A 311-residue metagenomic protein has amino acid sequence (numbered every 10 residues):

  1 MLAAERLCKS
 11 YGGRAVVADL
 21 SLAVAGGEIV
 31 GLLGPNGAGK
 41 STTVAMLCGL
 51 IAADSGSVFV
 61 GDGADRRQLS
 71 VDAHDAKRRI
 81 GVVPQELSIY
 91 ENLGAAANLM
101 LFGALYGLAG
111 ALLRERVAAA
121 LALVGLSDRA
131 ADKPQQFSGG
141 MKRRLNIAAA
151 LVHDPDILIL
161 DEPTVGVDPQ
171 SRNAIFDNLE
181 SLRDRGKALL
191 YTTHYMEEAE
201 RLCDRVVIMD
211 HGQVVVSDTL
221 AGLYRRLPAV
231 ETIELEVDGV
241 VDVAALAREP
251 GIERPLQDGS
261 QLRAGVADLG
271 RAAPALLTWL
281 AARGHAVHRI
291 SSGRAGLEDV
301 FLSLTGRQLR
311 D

Functional and structural regions predicted by a protein language model:
G56-L69, D75-A76: Conserved ABC transporter NBD signature motif
M100, A104, A111-R129: Conserved ABC ATPase "signature" region
K133-F137: Conserved ABC ATPase signature
L158-D161: Catalytic Walker B motif of ABC-type/P-loop ATPase nucleotide-binding domains
F176-A267: ABC transporter nucleotide-binding domain
